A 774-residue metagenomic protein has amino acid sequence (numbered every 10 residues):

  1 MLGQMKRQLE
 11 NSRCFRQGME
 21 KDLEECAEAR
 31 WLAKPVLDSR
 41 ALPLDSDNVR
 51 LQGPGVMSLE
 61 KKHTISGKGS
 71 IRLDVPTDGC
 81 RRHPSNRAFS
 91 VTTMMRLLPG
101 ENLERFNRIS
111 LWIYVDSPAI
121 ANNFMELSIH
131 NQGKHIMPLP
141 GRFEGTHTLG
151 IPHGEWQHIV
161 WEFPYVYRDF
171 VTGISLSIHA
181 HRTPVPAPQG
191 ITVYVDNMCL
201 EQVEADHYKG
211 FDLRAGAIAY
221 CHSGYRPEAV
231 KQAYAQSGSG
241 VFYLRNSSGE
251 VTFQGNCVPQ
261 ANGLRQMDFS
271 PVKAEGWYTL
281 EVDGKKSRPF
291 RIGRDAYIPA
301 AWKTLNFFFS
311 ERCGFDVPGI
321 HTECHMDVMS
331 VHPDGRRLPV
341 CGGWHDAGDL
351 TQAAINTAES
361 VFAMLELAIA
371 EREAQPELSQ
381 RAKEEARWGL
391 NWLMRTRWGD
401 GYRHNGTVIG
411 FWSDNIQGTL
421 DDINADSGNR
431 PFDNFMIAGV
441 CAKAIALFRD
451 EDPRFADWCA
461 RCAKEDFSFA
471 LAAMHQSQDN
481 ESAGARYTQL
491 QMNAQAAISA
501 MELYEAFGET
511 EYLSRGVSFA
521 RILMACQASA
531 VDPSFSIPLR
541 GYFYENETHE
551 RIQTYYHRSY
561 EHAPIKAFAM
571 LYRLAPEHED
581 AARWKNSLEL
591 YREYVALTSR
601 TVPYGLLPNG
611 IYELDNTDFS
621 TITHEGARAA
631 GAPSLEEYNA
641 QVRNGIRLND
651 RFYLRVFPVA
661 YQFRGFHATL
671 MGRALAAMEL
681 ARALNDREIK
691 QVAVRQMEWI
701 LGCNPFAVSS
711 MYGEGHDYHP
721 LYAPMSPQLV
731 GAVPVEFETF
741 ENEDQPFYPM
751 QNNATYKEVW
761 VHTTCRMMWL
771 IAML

Functional and structural regions predicted by a protein language model:
M1-K62, F308, I700: Extracellular carbohydrate-recognition regions
G3-Q17, L23-E24, A205-H207, L213-R214 (+5 more regions): Glycan-recognition and catalytic cores of secretory/periplasmic carbohydrate-active enzymes
L59-F89: Short carbohydrate-recognition loop motifs
T77, R81-R168: Extracellular ligand-binding interfaces
L103-S110, L213-S237: Contiguous beta-strand segments within globular domains
L111, W161, I174, V193-L200 (+1 more regions): Extracellular beta-strand elements of beta-rich domains used for carbohydrate recognition/degradation or cell-matrix
G154-V160, P259-V272: Aromatic sugar-binding surface patches on proteins that engage polysaccharides or sugar-phosphate polymers
R182-E201, W760-V761: Extracellular carbohydrate recognition
